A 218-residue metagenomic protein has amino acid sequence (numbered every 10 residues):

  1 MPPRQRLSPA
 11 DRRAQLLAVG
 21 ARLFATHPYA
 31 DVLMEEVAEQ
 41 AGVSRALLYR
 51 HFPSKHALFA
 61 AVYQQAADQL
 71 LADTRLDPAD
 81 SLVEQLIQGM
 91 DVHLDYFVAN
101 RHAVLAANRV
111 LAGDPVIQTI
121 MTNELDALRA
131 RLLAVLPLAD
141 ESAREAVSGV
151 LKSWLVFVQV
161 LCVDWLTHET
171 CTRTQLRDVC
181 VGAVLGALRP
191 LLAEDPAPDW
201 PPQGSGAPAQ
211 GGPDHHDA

Functional and structural regions predicted by a protein language model:
M1-D11, L192-A218: N-terminal intrinsically disordered/low-complexity leader segments
M1-H27, D31-V43, H56-A60, Q65 (+1 more regions): Basic, helix-initiating cap at the start of DNA-binding domains
R4, A60-G89, L105, L132 (+1 more regions): Amphipathic alpha-helical linker/stalk segments
A18, V83-V98, H102, S148 (+3 more regions): Amphipathic alpha-helical segments that line or abut small-molecule/effector binding pockets and mediate allosteric
A30-D31, H51, E169: Flexible coil/turn residues that form the inter-helical turn or adjacent wing/linker of helix-turn-helix
G42-F52: Short hydrophobic/aromatic patch on the recognition helix
Y96-Q118, R131-L133, Q159-T167: Amphipathic alpha-helical segments used for helix-helix packing
P115-A139, E145-V156, V160, T174-R189: Amphipathic alpha-helical packing segments from all-alpha helical-bundle domains
